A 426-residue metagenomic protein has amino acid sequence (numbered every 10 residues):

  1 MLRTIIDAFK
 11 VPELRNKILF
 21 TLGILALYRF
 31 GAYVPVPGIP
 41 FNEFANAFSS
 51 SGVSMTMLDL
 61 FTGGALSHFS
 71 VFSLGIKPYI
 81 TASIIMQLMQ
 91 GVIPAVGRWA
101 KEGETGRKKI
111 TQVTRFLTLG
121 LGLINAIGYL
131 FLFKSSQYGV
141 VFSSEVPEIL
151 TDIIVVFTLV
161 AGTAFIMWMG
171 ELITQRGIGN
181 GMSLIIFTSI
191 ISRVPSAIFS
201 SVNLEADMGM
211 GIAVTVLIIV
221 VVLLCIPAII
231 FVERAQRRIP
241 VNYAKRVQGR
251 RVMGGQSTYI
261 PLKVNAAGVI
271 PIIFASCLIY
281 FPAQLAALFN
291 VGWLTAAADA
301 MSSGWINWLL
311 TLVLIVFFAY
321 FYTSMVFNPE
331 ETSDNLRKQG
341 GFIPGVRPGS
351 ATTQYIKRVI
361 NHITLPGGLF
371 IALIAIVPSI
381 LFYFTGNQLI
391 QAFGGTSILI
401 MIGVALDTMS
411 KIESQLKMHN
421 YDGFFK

Functional and structural regions predicted by a protein language model:
M1-A100, E104-K426: N-terminal cationic and glycine-rich segments that engage phosphates or anionic surfaces
